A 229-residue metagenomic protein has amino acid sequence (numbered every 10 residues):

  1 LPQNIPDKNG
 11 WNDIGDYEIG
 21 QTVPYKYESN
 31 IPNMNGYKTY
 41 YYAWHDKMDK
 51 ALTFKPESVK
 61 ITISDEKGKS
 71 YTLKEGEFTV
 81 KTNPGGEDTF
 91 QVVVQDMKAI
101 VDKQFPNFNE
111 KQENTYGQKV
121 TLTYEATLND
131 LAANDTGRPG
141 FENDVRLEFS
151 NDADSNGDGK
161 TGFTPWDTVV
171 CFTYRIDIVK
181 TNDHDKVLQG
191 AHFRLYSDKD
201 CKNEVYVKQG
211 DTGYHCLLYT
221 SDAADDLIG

Functional and structural regions predicted by a protein language model:
L1-G36, H45, E142-K186: Serine/threonine-rich, low-complexity linker/repeat segments that form flexible spacers/stalks
Y27, Y40, F105-G162: Serine/threonine-enriched low-complexity regions used as flexible
G36-T39, L52, K186-Q189: Short acidic/proline- and small/hydrophobic-mixed sequence motifs that coincide with surface turns and coil-to-beta
Y40, E57-V59, Q189-A191: Short beta-strand/loop motifs in extracellular/secreted proteins, especially within beta-sandwich accessory domains
A43, K47-Q91, Y196-L218: A surface/secretory-pathway sequence property marking extracellular, secreted, or lumenal proteins enriched
Y219-A224: Conserved small/polar residues in nucleotide/adenosyl-binding loops
